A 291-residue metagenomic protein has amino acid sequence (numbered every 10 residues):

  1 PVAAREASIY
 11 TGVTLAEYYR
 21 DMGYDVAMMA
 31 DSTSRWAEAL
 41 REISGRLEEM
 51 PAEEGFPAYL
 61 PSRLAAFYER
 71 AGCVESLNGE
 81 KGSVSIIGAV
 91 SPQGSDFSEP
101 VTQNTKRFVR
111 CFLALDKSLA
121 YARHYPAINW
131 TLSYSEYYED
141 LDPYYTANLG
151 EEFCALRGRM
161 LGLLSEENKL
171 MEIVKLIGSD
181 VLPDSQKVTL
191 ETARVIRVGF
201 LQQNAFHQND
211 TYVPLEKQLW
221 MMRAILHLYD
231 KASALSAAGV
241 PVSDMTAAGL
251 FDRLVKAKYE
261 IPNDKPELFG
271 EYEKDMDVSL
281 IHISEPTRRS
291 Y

Functional and structural regions predicted by a protein language model:
P1-R253: P-loop NTPase catalytic core
V240-L280: C-terminal amphipathic alpha-helical interaction region
V278-Y291: Residue-level detector of conserved catalytic or cofactor/ligand-binding positions in enzyme active sites
